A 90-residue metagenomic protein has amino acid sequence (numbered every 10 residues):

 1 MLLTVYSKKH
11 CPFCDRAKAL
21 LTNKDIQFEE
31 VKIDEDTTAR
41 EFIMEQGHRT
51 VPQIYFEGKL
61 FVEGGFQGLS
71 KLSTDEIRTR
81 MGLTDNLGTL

Functional and structural regions predicted by a protein language model:
M1-I26: Local sequence-structure signature of Cys/Sec-based thiol-disulfide redox active-site neighborhoods
K8, A39-I43, I54-Y55, F66 (+1 more regions): Accessory recognition modules or surfaces
P12-D15, T38, G64: Residues that form or flank phosphate/diphosphate-binding pockets in enzymes that use nucleotide phosphates
F28-E30, L60: Conserved beta-strand scaffold positions in the cores of enzyme catalytic domains, especially in NTP/NDP-utilizing
K32-R49, E76, R80-L83: Thioredoxin-like thiol-disulfide oxidoreductase module
H48-V51, E57-G58: A short, structured beta-strand/loop element
F56-T89: Non-catalytic, surface beta->alpha helical segment in thiol-disulfide oxidoreductase systems
